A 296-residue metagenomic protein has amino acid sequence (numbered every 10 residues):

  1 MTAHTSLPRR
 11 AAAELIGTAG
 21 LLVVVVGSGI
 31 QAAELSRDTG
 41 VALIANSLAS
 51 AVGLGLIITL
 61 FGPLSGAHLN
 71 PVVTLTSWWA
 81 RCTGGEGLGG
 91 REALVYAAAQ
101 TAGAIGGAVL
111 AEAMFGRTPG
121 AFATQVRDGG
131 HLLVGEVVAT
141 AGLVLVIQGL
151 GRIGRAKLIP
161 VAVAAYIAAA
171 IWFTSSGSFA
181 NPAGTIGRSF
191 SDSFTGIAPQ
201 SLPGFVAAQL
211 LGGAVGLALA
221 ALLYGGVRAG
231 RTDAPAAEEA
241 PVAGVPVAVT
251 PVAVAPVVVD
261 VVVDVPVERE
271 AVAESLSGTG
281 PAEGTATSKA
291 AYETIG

Functional and structural regions predicted by a protein language model:
M1-G296: Membrane-interface helix-loop junctions and terminal tails of multi-pass membrane proteins
